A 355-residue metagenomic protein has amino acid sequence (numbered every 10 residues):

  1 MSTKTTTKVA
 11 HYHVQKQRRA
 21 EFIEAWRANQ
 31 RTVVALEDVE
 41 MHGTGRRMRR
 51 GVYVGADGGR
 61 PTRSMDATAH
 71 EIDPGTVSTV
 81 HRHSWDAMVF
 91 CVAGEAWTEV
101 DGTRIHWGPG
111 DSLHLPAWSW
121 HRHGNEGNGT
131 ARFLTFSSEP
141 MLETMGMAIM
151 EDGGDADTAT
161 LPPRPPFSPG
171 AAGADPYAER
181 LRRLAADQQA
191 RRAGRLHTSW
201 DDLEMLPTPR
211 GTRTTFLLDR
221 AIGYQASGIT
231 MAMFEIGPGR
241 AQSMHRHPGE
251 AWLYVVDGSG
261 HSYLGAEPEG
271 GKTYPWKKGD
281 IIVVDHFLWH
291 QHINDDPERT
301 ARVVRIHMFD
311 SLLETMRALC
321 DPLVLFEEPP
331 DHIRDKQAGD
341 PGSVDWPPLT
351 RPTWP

Functional and structural regions predicted by a protein language model:
M1-R63, E151-S227, D331-P355: A short, N-terminal "cap"/entry segment at the start of jelly-roll beta-barrel domains of the cupin/DSBH fold
R49-A56, D66-R82, A232-P248: Conserved short histidine dyad/triad with adjacent acidic residue
A56, P61, V77-H83, G124-N125 (+5 more regions): Short histidine-centered beta-strand/loop micro-motifs that create catalytic or ligand/metal-coordination sites
D73-P74, V100, W107-G127, F136-E139 (+3 more regions): Conserved metal-binding segment of the jelly-roll/cupin
V77-P109, S119, R246, E250-K278 (+1 more regions): A short beta-strand-loop-beta hairpin characteristic of the jelly-roll/cupin
M88-F90, H114, N128-A148, W252-Y254 (+2 more regions): A short hydrophobic beta-strand segment most commonly corresponding to one strand of the jelly-roll/cupin
R104, P109-L113, W120, M141 (+5 more regions): Short amphipathic alpha-helical linker/capping segments at the junctions of internal repeats and modular domains
T212-R213, L217-R220, I229-M233, A251 (+1 more regions): Eukaryotic modular interaction domains in large regulatory/scaffold proteins
